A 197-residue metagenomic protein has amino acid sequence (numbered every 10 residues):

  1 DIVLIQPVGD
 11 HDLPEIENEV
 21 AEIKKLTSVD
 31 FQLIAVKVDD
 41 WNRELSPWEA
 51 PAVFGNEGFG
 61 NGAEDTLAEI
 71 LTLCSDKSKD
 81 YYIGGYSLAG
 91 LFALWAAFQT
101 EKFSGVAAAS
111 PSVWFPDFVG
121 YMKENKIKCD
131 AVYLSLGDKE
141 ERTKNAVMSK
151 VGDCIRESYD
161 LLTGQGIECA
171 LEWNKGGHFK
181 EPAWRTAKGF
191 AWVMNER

Functional and structural regions predicted by a protein language model:
D1, D30, S78-D80, F103 (+2 more regions): A general structural motif
V3-D76: Serine-hydrolase catalytic machinery in alpha/beta-hydrolase-like enzymes
I5-G9, S110, L136: The conserved beta1-alpha1 loop
V36-D40, P111, G176: Active-site loop/turn elements of alpha/beta-hydrolase fold enzymes, especially the short glycine-/histidine-rich
G84-A89, A93: Gly/Ala-rich beta-loop-alpha elbow adjacent to hydrolase catalytic centers
W95-Q99: Active-site signature of alpha/beta-hydrolase-fold catalytic machinery across serine- and Asp/Cys-nucleophile hydrolases
K102-W114: A conserved short beta-strand
V113-V193: The feature captures the conserved acid-bearing segment of alpha/beta-hydrolase catalytic domains
